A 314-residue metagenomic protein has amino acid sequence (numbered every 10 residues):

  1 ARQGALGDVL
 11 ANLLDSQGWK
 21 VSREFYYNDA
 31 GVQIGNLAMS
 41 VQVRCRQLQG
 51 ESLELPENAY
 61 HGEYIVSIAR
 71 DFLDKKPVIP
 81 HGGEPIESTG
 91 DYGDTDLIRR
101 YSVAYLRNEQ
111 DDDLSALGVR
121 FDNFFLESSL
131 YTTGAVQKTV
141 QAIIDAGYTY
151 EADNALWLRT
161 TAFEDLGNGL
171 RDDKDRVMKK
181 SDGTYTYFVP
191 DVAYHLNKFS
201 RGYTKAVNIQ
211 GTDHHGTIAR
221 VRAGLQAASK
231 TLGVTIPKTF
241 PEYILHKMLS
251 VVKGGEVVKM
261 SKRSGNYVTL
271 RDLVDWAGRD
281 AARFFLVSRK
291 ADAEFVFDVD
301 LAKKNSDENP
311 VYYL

Functional and structural regions predicted by a protein language model:
A1-L314: NTP-dependent nucleotidyl-transfer catalytic core
